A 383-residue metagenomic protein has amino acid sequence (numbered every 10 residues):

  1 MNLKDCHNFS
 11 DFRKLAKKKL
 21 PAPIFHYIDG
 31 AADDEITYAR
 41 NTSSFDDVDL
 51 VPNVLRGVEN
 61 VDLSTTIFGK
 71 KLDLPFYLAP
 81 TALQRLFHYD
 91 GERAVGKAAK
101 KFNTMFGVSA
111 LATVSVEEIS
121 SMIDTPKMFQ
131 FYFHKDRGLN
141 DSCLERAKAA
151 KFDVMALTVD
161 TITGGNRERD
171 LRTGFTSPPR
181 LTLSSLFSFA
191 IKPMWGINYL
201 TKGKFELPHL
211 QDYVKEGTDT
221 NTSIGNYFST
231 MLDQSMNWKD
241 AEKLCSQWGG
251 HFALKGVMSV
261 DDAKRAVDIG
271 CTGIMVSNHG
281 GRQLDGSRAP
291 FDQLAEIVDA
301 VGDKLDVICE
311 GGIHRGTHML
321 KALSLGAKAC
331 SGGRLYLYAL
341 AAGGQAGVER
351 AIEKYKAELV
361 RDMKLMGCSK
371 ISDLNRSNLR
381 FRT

Functional and structural regions predicted by a protein language model:
M1-D46, A289-T383: Alpha/beta catalytic cores of nucleotide-metabolism and tRNA/nucleoside-modifying enzymes
M1-G69, P178-M236, S372-L374, R380-F381: An N-cap/entry alpha-helix motif that binds or orients negatively charged groups
A32-D33, A110-V114, K135, M258 (+1 more regions): Short beta->alpha linker loops
D49, S64-T66, P75-A79, M105-S109 (+2 more regions): Short, conserved beta-strand segments within well-ordered enzyme catalytic domains that often line or immediately flank
L72-L111: Glycine-rich active-site/cofactor-binding loop and its immediate structural neighborhood
Y77-L83, P126-Y132, G225-Y227: Short, basic, glycine/proline-bearing loop/turn elements
L83, K97, G138-C309, T317-K321 (+1 more regions): Alpha/beta enzyme core
K101-M122, P126-N140: A gly/proline- and charged-residue-enriched helix-loop-helix capping module
